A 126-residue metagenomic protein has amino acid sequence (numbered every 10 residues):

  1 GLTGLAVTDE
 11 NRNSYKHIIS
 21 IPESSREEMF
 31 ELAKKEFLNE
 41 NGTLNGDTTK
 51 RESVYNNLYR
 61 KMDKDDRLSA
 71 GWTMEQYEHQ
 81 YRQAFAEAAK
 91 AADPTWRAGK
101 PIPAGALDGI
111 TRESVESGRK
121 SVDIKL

Functional and structural regions predicted by a protein language model:
G1-L126: Type III/flagellar secretion export determinants
